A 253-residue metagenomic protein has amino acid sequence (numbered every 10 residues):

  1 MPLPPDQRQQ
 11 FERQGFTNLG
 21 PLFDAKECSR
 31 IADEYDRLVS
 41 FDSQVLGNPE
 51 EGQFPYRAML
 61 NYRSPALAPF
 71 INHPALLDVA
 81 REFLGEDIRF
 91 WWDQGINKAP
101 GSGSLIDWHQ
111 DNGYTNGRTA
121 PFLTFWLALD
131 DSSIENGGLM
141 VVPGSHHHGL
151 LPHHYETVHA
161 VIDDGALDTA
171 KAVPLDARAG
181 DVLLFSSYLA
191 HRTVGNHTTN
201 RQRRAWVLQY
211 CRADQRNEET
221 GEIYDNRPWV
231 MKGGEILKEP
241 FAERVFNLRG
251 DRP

Functional and structural regions predicted by a protein language model:
M1-Q14, N18-G117, K232-I236: Non-heme Fe(II)-dependent double-stranded beta-helix
D24-A25, I96-K98, G113, S132 (+3 more regions): Short, solvent-exposed loop/turn segments at secondary-structure junctions
A32, F41-L46, L189-P253: Non-heme Fe(II)/2-oxoglutarate
F54, Q110, T157-T169, N200-Q202 (+1 more regions): Short, surface-exposed loop/helix-turn segments at secondary-structure junctions that function as lids/hinges flanking
L76, Q110-F122, A170-K171, A177-R178 (+1 more regions): A short beta-loop-beta micro-motif enriched in histidine and acidic residues
F83, H109, N116-I134, D176 (+2 more regions): Short, conserved beta-strand element in jelly-roll/cupin
T124, L139, V182, R203-A205: Structural motif
I134-V194, Q215: Double-stranded beta-helix
